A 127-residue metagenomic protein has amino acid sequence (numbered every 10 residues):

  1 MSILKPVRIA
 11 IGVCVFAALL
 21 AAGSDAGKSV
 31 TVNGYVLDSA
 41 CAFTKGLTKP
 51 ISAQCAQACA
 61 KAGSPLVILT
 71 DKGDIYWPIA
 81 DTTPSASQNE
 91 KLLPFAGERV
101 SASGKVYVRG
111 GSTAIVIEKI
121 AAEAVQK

Functional and structural regions predicted by a protein language model:
M1-I11: Bacterial N-terminal signal peptides that target proteins for export
I9-L20: Hydrophobic helical h-region of N-terminal Sec-dependent signal peptides in bacterial secretory/periplasmic proteins
A21-K127: OB-fold and OB-like single-stranded nucleic-acid-recognition modules and their adjacent interaction interfaces
